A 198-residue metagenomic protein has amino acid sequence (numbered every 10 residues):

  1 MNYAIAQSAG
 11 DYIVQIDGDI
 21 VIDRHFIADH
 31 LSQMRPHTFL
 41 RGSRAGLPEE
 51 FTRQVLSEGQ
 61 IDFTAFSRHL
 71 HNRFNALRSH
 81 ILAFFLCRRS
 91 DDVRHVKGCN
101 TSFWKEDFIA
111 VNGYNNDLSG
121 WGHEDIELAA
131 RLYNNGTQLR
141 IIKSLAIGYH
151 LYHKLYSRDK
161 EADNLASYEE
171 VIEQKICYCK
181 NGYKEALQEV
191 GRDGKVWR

Functional and structural regions predicted by a protein language model:
M1-S8, H25: Glycine-rich, basic loop-to-helix element that forms the pyrophosphate-binding segment of sugar-nucleotide handling
A6, R94, T101, I142: Residues that recognize and position ribonucleotide moieties
A9-G10, G98-V111: Conserved nucleotide-sugar donor-binding and metal-coordinating catalytic region shared by glycosyltransferases
I13: Short aromatic/hydrophobic "clamp" motif used to bind/position activated sugar donors
D17-V21: The conserved acidic donor/metal-binding loop of glycosyltransferases
H25-F66: Conserved donor NDP-sugar-binding/catalytic core segment of glycosyltransferases
Q60-V93: Short, flexible, basic/aromatic active-site loop/helix in glycosyltransferases
D117-R198: C-terminal catalytic/acceptor-binding lobe
